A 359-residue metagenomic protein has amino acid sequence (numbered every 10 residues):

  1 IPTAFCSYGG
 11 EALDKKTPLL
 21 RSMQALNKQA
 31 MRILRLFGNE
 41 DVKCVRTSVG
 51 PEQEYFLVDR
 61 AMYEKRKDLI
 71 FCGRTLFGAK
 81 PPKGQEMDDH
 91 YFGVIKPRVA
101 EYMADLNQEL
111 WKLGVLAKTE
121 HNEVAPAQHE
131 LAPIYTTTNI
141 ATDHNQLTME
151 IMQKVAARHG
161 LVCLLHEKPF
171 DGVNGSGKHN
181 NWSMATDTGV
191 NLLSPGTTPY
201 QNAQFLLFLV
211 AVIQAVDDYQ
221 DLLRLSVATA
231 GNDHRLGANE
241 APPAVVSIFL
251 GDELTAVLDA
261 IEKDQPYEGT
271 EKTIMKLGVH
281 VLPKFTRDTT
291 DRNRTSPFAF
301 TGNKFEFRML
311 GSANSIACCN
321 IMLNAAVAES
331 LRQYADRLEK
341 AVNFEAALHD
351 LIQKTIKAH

Functional and structural regions predicted by a protein language model:
I1-H159, C163-L165, N174-G177, M184-H359: Glycine-rich, acidic/polar active-site loops that bind/position phosphate-bearing ligands
P169: Glycine-rich N-terminal segment of FAD-binding domains in flavoprotein oxidoreductases, spanning the beta-loop-helix
